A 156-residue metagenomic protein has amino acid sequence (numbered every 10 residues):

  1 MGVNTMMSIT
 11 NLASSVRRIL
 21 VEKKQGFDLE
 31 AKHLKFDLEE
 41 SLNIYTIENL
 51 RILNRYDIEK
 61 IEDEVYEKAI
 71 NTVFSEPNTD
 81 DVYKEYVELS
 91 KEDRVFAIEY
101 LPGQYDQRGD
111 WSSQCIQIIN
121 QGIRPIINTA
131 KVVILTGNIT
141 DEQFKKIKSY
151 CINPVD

Functional and structural regions predicted by a protein language model:
G2-D156: Core nucleic-acid recognition elements
